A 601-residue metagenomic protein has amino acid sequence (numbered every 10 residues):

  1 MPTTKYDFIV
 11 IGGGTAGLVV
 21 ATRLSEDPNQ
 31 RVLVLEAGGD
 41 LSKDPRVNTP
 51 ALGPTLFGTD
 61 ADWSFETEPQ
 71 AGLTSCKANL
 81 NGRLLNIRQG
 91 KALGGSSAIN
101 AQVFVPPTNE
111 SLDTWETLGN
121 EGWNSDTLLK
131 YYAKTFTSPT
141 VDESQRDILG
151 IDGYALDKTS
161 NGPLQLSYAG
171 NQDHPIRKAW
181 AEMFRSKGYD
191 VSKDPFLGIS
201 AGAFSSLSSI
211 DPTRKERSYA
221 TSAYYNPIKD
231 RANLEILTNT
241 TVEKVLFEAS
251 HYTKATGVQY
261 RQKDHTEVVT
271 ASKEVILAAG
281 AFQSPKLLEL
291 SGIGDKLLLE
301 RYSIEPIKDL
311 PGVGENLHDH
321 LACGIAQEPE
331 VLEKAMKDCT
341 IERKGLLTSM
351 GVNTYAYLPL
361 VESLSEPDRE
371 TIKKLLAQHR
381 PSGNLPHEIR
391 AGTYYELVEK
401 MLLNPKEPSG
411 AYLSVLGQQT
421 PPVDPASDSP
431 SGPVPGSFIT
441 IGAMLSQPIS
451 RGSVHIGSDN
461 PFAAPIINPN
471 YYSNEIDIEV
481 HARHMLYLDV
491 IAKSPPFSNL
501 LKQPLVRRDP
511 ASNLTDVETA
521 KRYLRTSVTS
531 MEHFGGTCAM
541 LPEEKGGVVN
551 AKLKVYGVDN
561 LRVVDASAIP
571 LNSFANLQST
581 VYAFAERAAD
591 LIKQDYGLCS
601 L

Functional and structural regions predicted by a protein language model:
M1-L601: N-terminal redox-cofactor-binding region of secreted/periplasmic oxidoreductases
